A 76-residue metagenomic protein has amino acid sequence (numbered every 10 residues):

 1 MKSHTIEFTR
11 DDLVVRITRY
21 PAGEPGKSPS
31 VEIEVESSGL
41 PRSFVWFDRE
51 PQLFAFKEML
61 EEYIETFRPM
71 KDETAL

Functional and structural regions predicted by a protein language model:
M1-L76: Positively charged, low-complexity terminal tracts and the immediately adjacent first secondary-structure elements
